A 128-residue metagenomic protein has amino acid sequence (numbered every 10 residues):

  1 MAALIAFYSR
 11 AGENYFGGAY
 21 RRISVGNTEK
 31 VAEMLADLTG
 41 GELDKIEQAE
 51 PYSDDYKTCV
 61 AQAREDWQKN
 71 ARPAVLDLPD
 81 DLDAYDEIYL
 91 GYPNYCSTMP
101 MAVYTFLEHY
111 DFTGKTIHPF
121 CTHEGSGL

Functional and structural regions predicted by a protein language model:
M1-D86, S97, Y104: N-terminal beta1-alpha1-beta2 submodule of the flavodoxin-like/Rossmannoid cofactor-binding fold
L82, E108-G114: Short, conserved loop/helix-junction motifs that constitute active-site signature segments in enzyme catalytic cores
Y92-P93: Glycine-rich, N-terminal phosphate-binding loop of Rossmann-like dinucleotide-binding domains
C96-S97, G125: Short, small-residue-enriched loops and turns at beta-alpha junctions that line or gate enzyme active sites
M99-P100, L128: Short, well-ordered alpha-helical microsegments
A102-E108: Charged helix-capping and loop-helix junction motifs
H118-L128: Short, glycine-/small-residue-rich phosphate/pyrophosphate-handling segment
